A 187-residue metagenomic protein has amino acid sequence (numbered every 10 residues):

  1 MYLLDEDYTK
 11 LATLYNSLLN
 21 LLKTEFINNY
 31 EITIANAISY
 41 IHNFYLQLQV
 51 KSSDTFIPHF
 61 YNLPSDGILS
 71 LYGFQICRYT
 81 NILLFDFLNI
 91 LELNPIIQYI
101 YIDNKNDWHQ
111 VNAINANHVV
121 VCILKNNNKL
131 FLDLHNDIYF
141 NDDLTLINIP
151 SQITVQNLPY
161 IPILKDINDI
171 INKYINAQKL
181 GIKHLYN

Functional and structural regions predicted by a protein language model:
M1-S70, K173, Q178-N187: Secondary-structure boundary elements
Y79-L164, D169: Hydrophobic/aromatic-rich core segments of domains that either
